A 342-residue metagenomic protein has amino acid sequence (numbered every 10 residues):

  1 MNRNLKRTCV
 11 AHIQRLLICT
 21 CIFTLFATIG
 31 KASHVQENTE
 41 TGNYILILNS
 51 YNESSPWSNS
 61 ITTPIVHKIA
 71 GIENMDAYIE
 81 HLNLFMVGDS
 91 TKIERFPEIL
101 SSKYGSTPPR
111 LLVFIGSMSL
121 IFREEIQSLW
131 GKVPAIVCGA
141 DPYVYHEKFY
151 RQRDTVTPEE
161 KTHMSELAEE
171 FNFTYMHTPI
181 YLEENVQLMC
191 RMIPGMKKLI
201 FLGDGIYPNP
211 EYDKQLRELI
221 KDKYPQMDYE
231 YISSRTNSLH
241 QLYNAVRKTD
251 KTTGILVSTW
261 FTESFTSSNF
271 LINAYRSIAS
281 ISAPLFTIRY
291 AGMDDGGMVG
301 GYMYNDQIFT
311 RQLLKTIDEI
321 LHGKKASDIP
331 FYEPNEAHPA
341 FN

Functional and structural regions predicted by a protein language model:
N2-L17: Bacterial N-terminal signal peptides that target proteins for export
L5-R7, G30-N342: Short hydrophobic alpha-helices and adjacent helix-cap/hinge residues
T8-H12, L25, V35: Intrinsically disordered, low-complexity regulatory regions of eukaryotic regulatory proteins
R15-A27: Bacterial N-terminal signal peptides
